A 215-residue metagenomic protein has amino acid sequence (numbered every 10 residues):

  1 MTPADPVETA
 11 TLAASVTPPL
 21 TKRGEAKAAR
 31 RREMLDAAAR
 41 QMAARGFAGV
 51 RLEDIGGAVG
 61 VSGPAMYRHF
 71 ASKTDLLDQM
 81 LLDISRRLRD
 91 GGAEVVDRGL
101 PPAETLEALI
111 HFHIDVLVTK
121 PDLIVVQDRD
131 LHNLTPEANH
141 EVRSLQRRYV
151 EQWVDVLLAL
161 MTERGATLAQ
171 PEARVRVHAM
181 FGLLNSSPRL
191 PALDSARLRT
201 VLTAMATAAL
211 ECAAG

Functional and structural regions predicted by a protein language model:
M1-A29, R40, R164-T167, G215: N-terminal intrinsically disordered/low-complexity leader segments
P3, D115-T119, D155, A159 (+3 more regions): Amphipathic C-terminal alpha-helical segment
R30, K73, M80, I84 (+6 more regions): Hydrophobic/aromatic residues within well-ordered alpha-helical segments
E33, A37-D75, Q79: Helix-turn-helix
M80-E107: Amphipathic alpha-helical linker/stalk segments
R86-R89, E137-E163, R174-H178, T200: Amphipathic alpha-helical packing segments from all-alpha helical-bundle domains
E107-D128, V177: Helical hydrophobic small-molecule/effector-binding pocket
V118-E151, R189: Short secondary-structure transition hinges
